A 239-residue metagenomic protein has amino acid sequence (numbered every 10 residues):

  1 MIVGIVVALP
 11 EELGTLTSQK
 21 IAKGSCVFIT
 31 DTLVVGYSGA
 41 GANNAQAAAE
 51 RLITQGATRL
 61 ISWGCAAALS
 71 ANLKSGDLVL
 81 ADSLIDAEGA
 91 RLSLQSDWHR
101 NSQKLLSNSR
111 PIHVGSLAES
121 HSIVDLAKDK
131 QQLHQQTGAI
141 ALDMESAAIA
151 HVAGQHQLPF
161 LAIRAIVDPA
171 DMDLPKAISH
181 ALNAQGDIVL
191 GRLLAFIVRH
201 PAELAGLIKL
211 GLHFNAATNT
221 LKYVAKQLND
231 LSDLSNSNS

Functional and structural regions predicted by a protein language model:
I2, G14, S18-Q19, S25-S239: Glycine-rich phosphate- or other oxyanion-binding loops that anchor nucleotides, phosphorylated ligands
A8-E12: Short polar catalytic/cofactor-binding loops
